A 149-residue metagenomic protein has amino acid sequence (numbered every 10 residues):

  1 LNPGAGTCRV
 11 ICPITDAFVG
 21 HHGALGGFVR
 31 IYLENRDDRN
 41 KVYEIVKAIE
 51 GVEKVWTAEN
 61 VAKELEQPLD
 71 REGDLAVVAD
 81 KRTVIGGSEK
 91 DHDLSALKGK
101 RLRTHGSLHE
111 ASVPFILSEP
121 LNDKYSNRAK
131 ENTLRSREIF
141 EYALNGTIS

Functional and structural regions predicted by a protein language model:
L1-D16: Acidic, glycine-rich loop-and-beta core segments that form the ion-binding/anion-interacting portion of active sites
I14-I148: Active-site neighborhoods of enzymes that stabilize oxyanions during catalysis
